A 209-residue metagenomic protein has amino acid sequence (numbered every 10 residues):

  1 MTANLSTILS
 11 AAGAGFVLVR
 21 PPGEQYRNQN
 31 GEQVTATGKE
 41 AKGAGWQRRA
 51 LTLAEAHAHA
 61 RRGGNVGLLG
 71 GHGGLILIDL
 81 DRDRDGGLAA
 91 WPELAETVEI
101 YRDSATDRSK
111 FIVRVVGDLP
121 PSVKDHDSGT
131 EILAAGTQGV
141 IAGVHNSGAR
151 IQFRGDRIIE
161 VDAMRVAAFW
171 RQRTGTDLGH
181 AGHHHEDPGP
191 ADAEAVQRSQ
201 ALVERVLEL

Functional and structural regions predicted by a protein language model:
M1-R198: Conserved phosphate/metal-binding and DNA-contacting active-site motifs used in DNA phosphodiester-bond processing
Q197-L209: Short, intrinsically disordered, charge-balanced linker/junction segments flanking boundaries in proteins
